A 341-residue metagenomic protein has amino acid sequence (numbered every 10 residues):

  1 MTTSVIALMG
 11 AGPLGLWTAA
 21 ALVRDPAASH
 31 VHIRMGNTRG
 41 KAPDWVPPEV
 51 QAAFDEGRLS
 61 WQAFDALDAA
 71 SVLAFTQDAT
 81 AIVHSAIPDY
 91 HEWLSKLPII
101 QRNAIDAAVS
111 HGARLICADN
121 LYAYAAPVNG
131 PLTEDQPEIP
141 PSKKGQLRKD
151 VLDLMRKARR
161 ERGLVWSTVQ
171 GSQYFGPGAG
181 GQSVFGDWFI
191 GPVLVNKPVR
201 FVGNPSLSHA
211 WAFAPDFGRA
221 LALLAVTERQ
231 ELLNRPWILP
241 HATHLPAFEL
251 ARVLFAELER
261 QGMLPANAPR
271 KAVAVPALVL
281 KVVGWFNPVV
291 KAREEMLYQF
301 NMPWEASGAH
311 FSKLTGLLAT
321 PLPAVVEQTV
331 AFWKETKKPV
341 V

Functional and structural regions predicted by a protein language model:
K41-P43, A52-S110: NAD(P)H-binding glycine-rich loop region in Rossmannoid oxidoreductase-like domains and their noncatalytic homologs
R102-D150: Conserved Rossmann-fold NAD(P)-dependent oxidoreductase catalytic core, especially the SDR/UDP-sugar
N120, D153-G178: Conserved beta-loop-beta element that borders a ligand/cofactor-binding pocket
S172-S208, A214: NAD(P)-dependent short-chain dehydrogenase/reductase
G176-W188, L223-W237: Glycine/proline-rich active-site loop of Rossmann-fold NAD(P)-dependent oxidoreductases
S208-P215, W237-E257, A272-K281, T320: Substrate-binding strand-loop-helix patch in Rossmann-like NAD(P)-dependent oxidoreductase/epimerase domains
R252-E305, K338-V341: Terminal hydrophobic/aromatic helix or amphipathic segment near a protein terminus
S312, T320-V341: Amphipathic terminal alpha-helices
